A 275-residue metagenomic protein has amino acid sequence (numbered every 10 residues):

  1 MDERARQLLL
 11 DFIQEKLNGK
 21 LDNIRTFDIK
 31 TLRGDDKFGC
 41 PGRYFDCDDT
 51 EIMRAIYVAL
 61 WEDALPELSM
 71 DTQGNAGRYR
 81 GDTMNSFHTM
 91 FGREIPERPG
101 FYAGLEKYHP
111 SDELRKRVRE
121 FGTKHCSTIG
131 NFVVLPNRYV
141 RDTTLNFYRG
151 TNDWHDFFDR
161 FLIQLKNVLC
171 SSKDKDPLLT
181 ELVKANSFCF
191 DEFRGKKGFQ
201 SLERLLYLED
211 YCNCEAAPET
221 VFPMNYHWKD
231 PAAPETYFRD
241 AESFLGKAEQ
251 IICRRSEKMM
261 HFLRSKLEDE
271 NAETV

Functional and structural regions predicted by a protein language model:
M1-D112, F121: Intrinsically disordered, low-complexity N-proximal targeting/linker segments that flank membranes
F121-F132: Secondary-structure capping and boundary motifs in well-ordered enzyme cores
P136: Hydrophobic, well-ordered secondary-structure elements that form the walls of internal hydrophobic environments
Y139-D142: Short, glycine-/Ser/Thr-/acidic-enriched flexible segments
T144, Y148-V275: C-terminal, well-folded lobe of enzymatic/effector domains
